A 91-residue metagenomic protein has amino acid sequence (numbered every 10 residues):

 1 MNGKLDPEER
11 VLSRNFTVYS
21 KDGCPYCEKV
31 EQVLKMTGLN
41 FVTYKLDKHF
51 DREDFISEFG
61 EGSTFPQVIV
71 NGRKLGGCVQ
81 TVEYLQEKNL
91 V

Functional and structural regions predicted by a protein language model:
G3-N40: Local sequence-structure signature of Cys/Sec-based thiol-disulfide redox active-site neighborhoods
D6, D51-D54: Short acidic active-site motifs
P25-Y26, F50, G76: Short alpha-helical
E28, E53, E83: Alpha-helical elements of the RecA-like P-loop NTPase motor core of helicases
N40-R52: Thiol-based oxidoreductase modules, predominantly thioredoxin-like and allied folds used for disulfide exchange
E53-F59, L90: Short amphipathic alpha-helix with an adjacent loop that forms part of the alpha/beta core around
F59-I69, C78-V79: Structural micro-motif
V70-V91: Non-catalytic, surface beta->alpha helical segment in thiol-disulfide oxidoreductase systems
